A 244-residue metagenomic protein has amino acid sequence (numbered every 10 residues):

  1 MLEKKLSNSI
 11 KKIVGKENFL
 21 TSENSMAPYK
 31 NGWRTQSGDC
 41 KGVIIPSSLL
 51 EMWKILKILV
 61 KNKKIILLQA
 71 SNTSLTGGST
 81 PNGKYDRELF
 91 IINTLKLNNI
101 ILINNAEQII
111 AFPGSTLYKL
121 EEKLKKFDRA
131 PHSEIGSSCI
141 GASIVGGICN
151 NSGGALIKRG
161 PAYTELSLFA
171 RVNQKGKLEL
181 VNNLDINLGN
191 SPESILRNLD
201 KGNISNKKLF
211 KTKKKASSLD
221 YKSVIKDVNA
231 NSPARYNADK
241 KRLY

Functional and structural regions predicted by a protein language model:
M1-K57, S74-Q108, G136: N-terminal flexible segment immediately upstream of the FAD-binding catalytic core in FAD-dependent oxidoreductases
N31, Q69-S71, T76-G77, P113 (+2 more regions): Short glycine-rich loop/turn motifs that provide flexible caps or phosphate-binding loops at active sites
V43-I45, L67, S74, I91-N93 (+4 more regions): Structured core elements
L68-N72, S79, T94, P113 (+2 more regions): Glycine-rich, histidine-containing beta strand-loop boundary motifs that form or position
N99-I103, P113, Y118, E122-Y244: FAD-binding subdomain of flavoenzyme oxidoreductases
